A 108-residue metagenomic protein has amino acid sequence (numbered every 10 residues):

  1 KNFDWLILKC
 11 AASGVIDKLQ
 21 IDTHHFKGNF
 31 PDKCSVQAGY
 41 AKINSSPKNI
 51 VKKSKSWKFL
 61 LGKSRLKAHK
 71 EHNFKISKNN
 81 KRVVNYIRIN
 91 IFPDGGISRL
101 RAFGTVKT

Functional and structural regions predicted by a protein language model:
K1-W5, G14-V15, H24-T108: Trp- and acidic/polar-enriched beta-sheet ligand-binding modules for extracellular glycan and matrix recognition
C10-A12: A short glycine/threonine-centered beta-strand motif
